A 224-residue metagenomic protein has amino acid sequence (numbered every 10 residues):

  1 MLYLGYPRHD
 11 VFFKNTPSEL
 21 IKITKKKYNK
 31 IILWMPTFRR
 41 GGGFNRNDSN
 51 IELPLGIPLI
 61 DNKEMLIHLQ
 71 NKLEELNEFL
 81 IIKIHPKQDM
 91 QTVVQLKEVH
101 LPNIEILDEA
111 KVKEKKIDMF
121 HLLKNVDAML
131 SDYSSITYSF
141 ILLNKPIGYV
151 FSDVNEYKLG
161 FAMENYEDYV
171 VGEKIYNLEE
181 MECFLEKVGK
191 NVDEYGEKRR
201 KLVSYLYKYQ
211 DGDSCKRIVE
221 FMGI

Functional and structural regions predicted by a protein language model:
M1-I57, P86-M90, E194-K201: A nucleotide-sugar donor-handling region in carbohydrate enzymes
K25, K72, H121-L122: Structural alpha-helical scaffold elements that stabilize or flank donor/cofactor-binding regions in carbohydrate
I31, F79, D127-A128: Structural motif
E52-N71: Well-ordered, non-membrane alpha-helical segments in soluble/globular domains
I67-H85: A conserved nucleotide-sugar
K87-S135: Donor nucleotide-activated moiety binding/catalytic core segment of transferases that use nucleotide-activated donors
V99-H100, S135-L206: Catalytic binding pocket for nucleotide-activated donors in carbohydrate/polymer assembly enzymes
D211-I224: C-terminal alpha-helical cap of glycosyltransferases
